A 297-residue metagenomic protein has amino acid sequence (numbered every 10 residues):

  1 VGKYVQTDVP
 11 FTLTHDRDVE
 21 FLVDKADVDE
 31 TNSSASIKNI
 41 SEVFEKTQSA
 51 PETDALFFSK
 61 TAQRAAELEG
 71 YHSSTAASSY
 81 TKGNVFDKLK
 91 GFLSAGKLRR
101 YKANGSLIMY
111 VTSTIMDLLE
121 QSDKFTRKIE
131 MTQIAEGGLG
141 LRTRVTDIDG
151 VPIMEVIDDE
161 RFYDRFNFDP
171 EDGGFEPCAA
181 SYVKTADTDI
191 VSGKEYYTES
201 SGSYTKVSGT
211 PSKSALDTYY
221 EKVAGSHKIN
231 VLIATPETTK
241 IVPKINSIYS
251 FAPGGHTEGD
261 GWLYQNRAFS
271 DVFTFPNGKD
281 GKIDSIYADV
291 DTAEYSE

Functional and structural regions predicted by a protein language model:
V1, P10-T14, A77-G83, S122-E297: Sequence/fold signature of self-assembling virion shell proteins
V1-G2, V43, A65, E297: Surface-exposed assembly/interface segments
T7-H72, N84, K97-S113, Y249-T274: Long, contiguous amphipathic alpha-helices that act as assembly "spine/axial" helices in icosahedral shell and virion
E67-T143: Extended, solvent-exposed, turn-rich assembly/linker loops in the middle of proteins
